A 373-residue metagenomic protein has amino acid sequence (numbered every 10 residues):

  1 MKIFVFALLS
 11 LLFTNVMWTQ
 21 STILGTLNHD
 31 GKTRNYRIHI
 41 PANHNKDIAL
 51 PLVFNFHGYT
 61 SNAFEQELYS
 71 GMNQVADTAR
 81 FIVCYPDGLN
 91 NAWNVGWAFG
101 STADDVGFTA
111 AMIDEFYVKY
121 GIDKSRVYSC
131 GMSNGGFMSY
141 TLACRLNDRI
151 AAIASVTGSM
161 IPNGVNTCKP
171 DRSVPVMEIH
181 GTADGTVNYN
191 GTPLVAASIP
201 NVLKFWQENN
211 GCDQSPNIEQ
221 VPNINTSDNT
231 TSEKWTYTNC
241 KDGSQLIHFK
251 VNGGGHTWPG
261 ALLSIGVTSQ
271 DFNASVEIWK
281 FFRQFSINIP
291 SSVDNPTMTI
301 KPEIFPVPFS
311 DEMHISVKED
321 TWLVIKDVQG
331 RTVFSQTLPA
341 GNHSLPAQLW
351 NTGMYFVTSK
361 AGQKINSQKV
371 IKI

Functional and structural regions predicted by a protein language model:
M1-T22, V293, R331: Bacterial Sec-dependent N-terminal signal peptides
M17-L52, T78, I82, R126 (+9 more regions): A domain-start/cap signature at the N-terminus of enzymes
I23, L27-N43, D47-Y128, M138-T141 (+2 more regions): Serine-hydrolase catalytic machinery in alpha/beta-hydrolase-like enzymes
F54-G58, T157, H180-G181, N252: The conserved beta1-alpha1 loop
A151-T230, W235-D242: The feature captures the conserved acid-bearing segment of alpha/beta-hydrolase catalytic domains
V174, Q207-V293: Alpha/beta-hydrolase-fold serine-hydrolase catalytic core, especially in secreted/extracellular enzymes
S286-F305, D311, R331: Residue-level detector of functionally pivotal "anchor" positions at catalytic/ligand-binding pockets or at interdomain
F334-G362: Short, surface-exposed loop/turn motifs with a glycine/proline- and acidic-biased composition
